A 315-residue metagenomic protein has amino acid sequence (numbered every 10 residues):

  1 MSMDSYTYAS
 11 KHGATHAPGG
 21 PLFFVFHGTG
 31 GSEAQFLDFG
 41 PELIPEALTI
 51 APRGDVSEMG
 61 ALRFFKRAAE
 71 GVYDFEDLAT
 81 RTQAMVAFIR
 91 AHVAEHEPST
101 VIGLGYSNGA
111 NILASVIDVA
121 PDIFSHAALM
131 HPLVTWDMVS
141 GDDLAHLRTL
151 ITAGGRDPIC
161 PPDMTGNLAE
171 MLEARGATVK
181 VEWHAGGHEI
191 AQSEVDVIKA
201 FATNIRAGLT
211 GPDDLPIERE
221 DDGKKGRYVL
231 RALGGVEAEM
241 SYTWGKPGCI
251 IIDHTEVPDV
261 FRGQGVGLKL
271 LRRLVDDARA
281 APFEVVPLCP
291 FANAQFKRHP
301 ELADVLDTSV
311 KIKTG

Functional and structural regions predicted by a protein language model:
S2-P98: Serine-hydrolase catalytic machinery in alpha/beta-hydrolase-like enzymes
L104-G109, L113: Gly/Ala-rich beta-loop-alpha elbow adjacent to hydrolase catalytic centers
D122-V134: A conserved short beta-strand
L150-A153, D157: Short beta-strand/loop motif that positions the catalytic acidic residue of the alpha/beta-hydrolase fold
P158-M164: Conserved alpha/beta-hydrolase "acid-adjacent" motif
G166-D213: C-terminal catalytic histidine-bearing segment of alpha/beta-hydrolase fold enzymes
G263-V275: Conserved acetyl-CoA-binding loop-helix of GNAT-fold acetyltransferases
